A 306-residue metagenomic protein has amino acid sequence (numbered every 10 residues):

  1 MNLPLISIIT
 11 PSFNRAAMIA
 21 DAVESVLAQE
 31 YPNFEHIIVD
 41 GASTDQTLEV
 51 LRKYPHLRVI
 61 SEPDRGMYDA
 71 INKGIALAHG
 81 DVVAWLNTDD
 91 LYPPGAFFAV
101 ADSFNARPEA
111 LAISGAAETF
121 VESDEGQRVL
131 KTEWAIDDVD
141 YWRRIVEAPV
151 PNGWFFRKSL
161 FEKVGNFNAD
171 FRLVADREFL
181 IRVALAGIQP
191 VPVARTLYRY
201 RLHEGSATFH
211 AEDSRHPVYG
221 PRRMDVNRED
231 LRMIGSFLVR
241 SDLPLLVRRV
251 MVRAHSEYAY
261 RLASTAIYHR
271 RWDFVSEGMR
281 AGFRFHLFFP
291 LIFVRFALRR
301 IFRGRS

Functional and structural regions predicted by a protein language model:
M1, L262-S306: Membrane-interface aromatic/basic loop that binds lipid-linked glycans or pyrophosphate carriers, typified by
M1-L27: N-proximal low-complexity "stem/linker" segments adjacent to membrane-targeting elements
A17-A20, D45-K53, L91, G95: Acidic helix N-cap motif at the loop->helix transition within catalytic regions of sugar-transfer enzymes
S25, P32, D40-E49, P63 (+1 more regions): A conserved acidic beta->alpha catalytic loop
E62-A78: Glycine-rich, basic loop-to-helix element that forms the pyrophosphate-binding segment of sugar-nucleotide handling
V83: Short aromatic/hydrophobic "clamp" motif used to bind/position activated sugar donors
L91, G95-V129: Conserved donor NDP-sugar-binding/catalytic core segment of glycosyltransferases
W134-V226: Conserved nucleotide-sugar donor-binding catalytic segment
